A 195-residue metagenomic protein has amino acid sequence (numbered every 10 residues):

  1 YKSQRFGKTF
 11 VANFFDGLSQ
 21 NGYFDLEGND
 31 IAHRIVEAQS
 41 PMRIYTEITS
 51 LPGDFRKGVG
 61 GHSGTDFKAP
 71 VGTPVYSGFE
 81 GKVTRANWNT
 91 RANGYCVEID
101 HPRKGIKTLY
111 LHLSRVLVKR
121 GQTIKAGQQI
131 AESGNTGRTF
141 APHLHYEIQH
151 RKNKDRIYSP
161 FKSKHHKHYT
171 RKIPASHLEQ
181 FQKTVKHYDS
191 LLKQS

Functional and structural regions predicted by a protein language model:
Y1-R43, E47-T49, K68, K119-Q122 (+2 more regions): Acidic, glycine-rich catalytic/binding loops that coordinate metals and/or anionic ligands
K2-F6, G53, G72, W88 (+3 more regions): Solvent-exposed coil/turn segments that connect beta secondary-structure elements in extracytoplasmic/periplasmic
G28, R34, E47-F79, A86: Short glycine/threonine/proline-enriched tight-turn/helix- or strand-capping micro-motif at secondary-structure
P41-D54, W88-R91, P102: Glycine-rich, acidic and aromatic/proline-enriched surface loops and short helix-turn segments that act as binding
P52-G60, R91-C96, S133-H145: Active-site loop architecture of trypsin-fold serine endopeptidases
H62-S63, S77-L117, P142-H143: Zn2+-dependent peptidoglycan hydrolase active-site motif and core
F67-T73, L111-R115, G134-N135: Short, contiguous acidic/charged loop-to-helix segments that flank catalytic cores in large enzymes
P74-R85, V118-S133: Short, well-structured beta-strand-loop connectors
